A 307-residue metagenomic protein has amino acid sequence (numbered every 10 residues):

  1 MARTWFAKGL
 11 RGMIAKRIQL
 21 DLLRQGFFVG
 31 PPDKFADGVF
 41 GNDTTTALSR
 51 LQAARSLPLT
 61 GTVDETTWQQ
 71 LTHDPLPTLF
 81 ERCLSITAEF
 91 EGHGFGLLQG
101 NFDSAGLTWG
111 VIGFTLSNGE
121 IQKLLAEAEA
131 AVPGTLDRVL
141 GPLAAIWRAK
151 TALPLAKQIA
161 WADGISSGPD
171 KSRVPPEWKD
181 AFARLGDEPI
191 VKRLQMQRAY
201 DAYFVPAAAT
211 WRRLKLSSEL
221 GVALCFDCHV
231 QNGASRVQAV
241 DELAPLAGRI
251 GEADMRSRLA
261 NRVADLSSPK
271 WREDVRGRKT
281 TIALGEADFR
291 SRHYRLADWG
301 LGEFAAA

Functional and structural regions predicted by a protein language model:
M1-G38, T210: Acidic, Ser/Thr/Pro/Gly-enriched interdomain connector segments
L23-F27, S49, A53-S56, L76 (+6 more regions): Sec-exported extracytoplasmic/periplasmic mature domains
A53-L59, W68-T108, F114, S267-S268 (+4 more regions): N-terminal module-boundary/linker segments of secreted carbohydrate-active enzymes
E89, V222-N232, A260-P269: Short, hydrophobic/amphipathic alpha-helical patches that form generic packing surfaces within helical domains
G96-V222, G300, A305-A306: Acidic, aromatic-lined catalytic clefts of primarily extracellular/periplasmic carbohydrate-active enzymes that remodel
V240-A307: Low-complexity, Gly/Ser/Thr/Pro-rich intrinsically disordered linker/tail segments
